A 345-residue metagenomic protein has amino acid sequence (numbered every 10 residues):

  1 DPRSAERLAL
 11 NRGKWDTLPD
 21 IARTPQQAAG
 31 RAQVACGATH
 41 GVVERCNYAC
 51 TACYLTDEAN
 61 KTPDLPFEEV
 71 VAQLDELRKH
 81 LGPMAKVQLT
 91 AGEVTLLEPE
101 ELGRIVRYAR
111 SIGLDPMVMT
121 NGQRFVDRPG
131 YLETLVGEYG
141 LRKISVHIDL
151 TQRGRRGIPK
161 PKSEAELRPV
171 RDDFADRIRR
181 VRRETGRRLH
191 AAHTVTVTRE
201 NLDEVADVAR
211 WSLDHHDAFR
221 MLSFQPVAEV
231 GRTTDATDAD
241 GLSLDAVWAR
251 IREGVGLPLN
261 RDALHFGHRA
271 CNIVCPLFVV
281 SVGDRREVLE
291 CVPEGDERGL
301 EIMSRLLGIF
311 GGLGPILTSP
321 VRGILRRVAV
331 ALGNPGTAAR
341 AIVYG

Functional and structural regions predicted by a protein language model:
D1-A28, V282-G345: Radical SAM enzyme core and accessory elements
S4-G130, T134, E138: Conserved alpha-helical substructure of the radical SAM core
A52, R232-T233, L289: Short helix/loop capping segments that flank catalytic or ligand/cofactor-binding pockets
D57, I105-V106, V208-S212, T237-S243: Short secondary-structure boundary/capping segments
D64, A165-R168, D238-D245: Short, conserved loop/turn and helix-capping segments at secondary-structure boundaries that abut family-defining
V71-L89, E98-P226: Radical SAM/AdoMet-radical enzyme domain recognition
Q152-P159, F219-A246, D262-G283: Flexible glycine/acidic-rich beta-alpha junction loops that bind and position SAM and/or redox cofactors in anaerobic
L244-V255, R261-G312: Rossmann-like AdoMet/SAM-dependent catalytic core
